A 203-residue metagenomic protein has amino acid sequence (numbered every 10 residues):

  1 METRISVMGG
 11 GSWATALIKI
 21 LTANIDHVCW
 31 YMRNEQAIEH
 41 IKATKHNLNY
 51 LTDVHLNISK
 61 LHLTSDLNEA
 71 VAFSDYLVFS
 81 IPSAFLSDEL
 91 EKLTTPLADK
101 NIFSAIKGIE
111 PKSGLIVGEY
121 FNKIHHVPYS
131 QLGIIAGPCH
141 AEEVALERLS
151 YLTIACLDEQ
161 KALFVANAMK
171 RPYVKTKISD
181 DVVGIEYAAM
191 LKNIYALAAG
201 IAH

Functional and structural regions predicted by a protein language model:
M1-V54, H62-S65: NAD(P)+-binding Rossmann beta1-loop-alpha1 motif at the extreme N-terminus of oxidoreductases
I5, H27-V28, S130-L132, T176: Hydrophobic anchor at the start of a short beta-strand that flanks the dinucleotide cofactor-binding loop
Y50-S59, H125-H126, A168: Short, conserved catalytic or adaptor-binding loops enriched in Gly and charged residues
K60-H62, V174: Short, conserved active-site loop motifs that form the nucleotide-linked donor/cofactor pocket
T64-A72, Y76-L149, V165: Rossmann-like NAD(P)(H) cofactor-binding subdomain of soluble oxidoreductases
F85, P96, I124-S130, L149-H203: Internal alpha-helical scaffold of NAD(P)-dependent oxidoreductase catalytic cores
